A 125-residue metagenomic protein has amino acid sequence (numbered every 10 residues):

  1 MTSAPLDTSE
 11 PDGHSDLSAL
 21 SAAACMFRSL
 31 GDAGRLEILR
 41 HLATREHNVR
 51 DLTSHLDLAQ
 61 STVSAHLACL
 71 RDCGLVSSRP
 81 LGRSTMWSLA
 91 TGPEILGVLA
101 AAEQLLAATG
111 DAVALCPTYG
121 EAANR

Functional and structural regions predicted by a protein language model:
M1-A22, G92-R125: Amphipathic alpha-helical dimerization/coiled-coil segments that flank or bridge DNA-binding/regulatory modules
P5-L6, S64-L67: Intrinsically disordered, low-complexity serine/threonine-rich segments
L17, S21-T62, R83-E94: N-terminal helix-turn-helix DNA-binding core of bacterial DNA-binding proteins
S54, A65, R71-D72: Alpha-helical residues within the helix-turn-helix
R71-G82, S88: Beta-hairpin "wing" of winged helix-turn-helix
